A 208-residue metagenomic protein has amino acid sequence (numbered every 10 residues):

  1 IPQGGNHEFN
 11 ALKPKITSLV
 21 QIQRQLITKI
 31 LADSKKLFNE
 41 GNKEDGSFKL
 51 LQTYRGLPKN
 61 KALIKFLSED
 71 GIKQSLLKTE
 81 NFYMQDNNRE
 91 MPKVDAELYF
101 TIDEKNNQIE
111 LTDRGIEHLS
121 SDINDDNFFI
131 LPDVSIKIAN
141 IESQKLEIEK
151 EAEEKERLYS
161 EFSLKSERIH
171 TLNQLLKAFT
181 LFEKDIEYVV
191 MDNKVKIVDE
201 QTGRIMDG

Functional and structural regions predicted by a protein language model:
I1-G208: Conserved P-loop NTPase motor core
